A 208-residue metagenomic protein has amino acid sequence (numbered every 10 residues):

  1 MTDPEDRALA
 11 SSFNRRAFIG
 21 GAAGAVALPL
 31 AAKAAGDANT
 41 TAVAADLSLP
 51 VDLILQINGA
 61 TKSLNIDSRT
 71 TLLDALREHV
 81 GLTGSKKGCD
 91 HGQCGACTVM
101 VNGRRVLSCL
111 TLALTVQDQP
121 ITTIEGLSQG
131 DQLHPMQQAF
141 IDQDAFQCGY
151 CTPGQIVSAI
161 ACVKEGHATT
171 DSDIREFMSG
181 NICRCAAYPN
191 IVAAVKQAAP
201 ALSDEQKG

Functional and structural regions predicted by a protein language model:
D3-P4, R69-S85, L110-G208: Ferredoxin-type iron-sulfur electron-transfer modules in oxidoreductases and energy-metabolism complexes
D3-V26: N-terminal secretory signal peptides and thylakoid transit peptides that target proteins across membranes
R16, S68-V101: A basic, amphipathic helix-loop patch mediating RNA/tRNA/ribosome contacts
L28-D37, T71-L73, R77-E78: Short, positively charged
L30-N65, K207-G208: C-terminal segment of N-terminal export signals and the immediately downstream linker at the start of the mature
I57-G59, V101, T123: Flexible glycine-/small-residue-rich
L64-I66, S108-C109: Short capping micro-motif at the N-terminus of alpha-helices
G88-T115, I121: Mid-chain, structured segments of secreted extracytoplasmic proteins
